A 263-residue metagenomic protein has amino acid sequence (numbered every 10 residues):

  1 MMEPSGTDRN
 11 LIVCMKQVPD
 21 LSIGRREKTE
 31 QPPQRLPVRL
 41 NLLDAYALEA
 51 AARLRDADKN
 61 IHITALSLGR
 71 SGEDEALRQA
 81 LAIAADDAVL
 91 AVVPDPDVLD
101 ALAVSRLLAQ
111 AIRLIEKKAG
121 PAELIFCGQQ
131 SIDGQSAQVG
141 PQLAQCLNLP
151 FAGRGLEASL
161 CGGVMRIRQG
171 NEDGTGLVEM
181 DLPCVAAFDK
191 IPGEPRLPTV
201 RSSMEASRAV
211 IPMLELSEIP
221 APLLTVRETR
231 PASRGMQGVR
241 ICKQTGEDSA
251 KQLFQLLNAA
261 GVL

Functional and structural regions predicted by a protein language model:
E3-P4, G153-L263: Electrostatically charged, flexible surface regions
T7-R26: N-terminal nucleotide-binding beta1-loop-alpha1 segment
N10, N60-T64, D87: Residues at the starts of beta-strands that form the adenosine-phosphate
C14-K16, P33-A45: Short, glycine-rich nucleotide/cofactor-binding loops
L43-N60: A short, N-terminal amphipathic alpha-helix
D74-A111, A187: A glycine-rich helix N-cap at a beta->alpha junction
I112-A122: Glycine-rich phosphate-binding loop signature in dinucleotide/nucleotide-binding domains
G134-L147: Short Gly/Thr/Asp-enriched flexible loops that form oxyanion-binding sites at enzyme active sites
